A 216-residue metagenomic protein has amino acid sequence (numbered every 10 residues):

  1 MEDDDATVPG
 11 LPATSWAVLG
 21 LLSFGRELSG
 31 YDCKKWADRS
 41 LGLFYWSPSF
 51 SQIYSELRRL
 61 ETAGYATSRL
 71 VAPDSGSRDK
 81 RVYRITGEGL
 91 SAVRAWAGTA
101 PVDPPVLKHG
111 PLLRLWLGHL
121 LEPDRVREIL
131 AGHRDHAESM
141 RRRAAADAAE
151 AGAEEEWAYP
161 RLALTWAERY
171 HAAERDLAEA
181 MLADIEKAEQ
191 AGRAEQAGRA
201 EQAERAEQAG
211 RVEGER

Functional and structural regions predicted by a protein language model:
E2-P105: Basic helix-turn-helix/winged-helix DNA-binding cores and closely related short helical interaction motifs
R94-R142: Amphipathic alpha-helical dimerization/coiled-coil segments that flank or bridge DNA-binding/regulatory modules
M140-A146, L177: Extended, amphipathic, non-transmembrane alpha-helical segments
A145-L164: Acidic interhelical loop/turn segments
L164-A172: Extended, low-aromatic, Leu/Ala- and acidic/polar-enriched alpha-helical coiled-coil segments that form the periplasmic
H171-D184: Amphipathic alpha-helical coiled-coil segments
Q190-V212: Long, intrinsically disordered low-complexity tandem-repeat segments
